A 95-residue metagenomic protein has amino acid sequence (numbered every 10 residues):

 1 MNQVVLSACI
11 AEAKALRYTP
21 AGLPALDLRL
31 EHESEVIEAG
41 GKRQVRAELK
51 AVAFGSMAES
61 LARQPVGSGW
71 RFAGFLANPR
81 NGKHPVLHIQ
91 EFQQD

Functional and structural regions predicted by a protein language model:
M1-D95: Single-stranded nucleic acid-binding surfaces, predominantly the OB-fold ssDNA-binding core
